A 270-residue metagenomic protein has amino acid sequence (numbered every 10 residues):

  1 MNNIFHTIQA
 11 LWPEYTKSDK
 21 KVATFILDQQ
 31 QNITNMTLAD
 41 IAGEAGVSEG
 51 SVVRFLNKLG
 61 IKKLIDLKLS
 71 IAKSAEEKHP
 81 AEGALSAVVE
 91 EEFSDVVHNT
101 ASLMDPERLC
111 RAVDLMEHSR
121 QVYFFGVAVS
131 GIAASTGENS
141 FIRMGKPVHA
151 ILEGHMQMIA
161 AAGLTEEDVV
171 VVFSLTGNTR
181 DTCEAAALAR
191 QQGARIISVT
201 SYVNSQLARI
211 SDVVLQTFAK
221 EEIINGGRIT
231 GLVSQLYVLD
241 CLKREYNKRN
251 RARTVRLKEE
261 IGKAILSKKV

Functional and structural regions predicted by a protein language model:
N3-F5, P13-T24, D28-N35, A39-R111: HTH-adjacent hinge/linker in prokaryotic transcriptional regulators
I4-I8, F141: Gram-positive cell-envelope targeting signals
L27, A72, E117, E259-K263: Short amphipathic alpha-helical surface patches that mediate protein-protein
E117-Y237, K243-N250: Glycine-rich phosphate-binding loops that contact phosphosugars or nucleotide phosphates
R249-V270: A short, charged, Gly/Pro-tolerant segment at domain boundaries
